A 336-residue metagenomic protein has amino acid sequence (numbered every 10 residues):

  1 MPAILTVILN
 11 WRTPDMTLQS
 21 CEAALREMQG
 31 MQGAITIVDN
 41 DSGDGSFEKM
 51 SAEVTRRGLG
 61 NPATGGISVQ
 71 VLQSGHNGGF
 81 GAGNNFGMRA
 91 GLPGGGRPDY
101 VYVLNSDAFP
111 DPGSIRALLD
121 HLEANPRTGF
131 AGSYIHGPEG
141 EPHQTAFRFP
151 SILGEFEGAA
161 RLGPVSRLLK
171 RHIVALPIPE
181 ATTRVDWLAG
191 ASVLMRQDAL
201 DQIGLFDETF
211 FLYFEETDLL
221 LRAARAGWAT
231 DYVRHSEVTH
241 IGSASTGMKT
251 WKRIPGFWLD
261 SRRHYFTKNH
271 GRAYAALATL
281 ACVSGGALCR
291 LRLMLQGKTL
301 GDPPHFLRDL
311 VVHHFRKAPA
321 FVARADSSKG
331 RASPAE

Functional and structural regions predicted by a protein language model:
A23, D39-M50, H76, P110-D111: A conserved acidic beta->alpha catalytic loop
A23-Q32: Short, acidic, metal-binding catalytic loop of nucleotide-sugar glycosyltransferases
Q73-G94: Glycine-rich, basic loop-to-helix element that forms the pyrophosphate-binding segment of sugar-nucleotide handling
G96-F109: Short beta-strand-to-loop acidic/aromatic patch adjacent to the donor-nucleotide binding site
F109-T145: Conserved donor NDP-sugar-binding/catalytic core segment of glycosyltransferases
P150-D186: Short, flexible, basic/aromatic active-site loop/helix in glycosyltransferases
I178-E180, D186-E237: A short, conserved alpha-helix in the catalytic core of glycosyltransferases
K252-D260, R272-E336: Non-catalytic, C-terminal membrane-associated alpha-helical segments of glycosyltransferases
